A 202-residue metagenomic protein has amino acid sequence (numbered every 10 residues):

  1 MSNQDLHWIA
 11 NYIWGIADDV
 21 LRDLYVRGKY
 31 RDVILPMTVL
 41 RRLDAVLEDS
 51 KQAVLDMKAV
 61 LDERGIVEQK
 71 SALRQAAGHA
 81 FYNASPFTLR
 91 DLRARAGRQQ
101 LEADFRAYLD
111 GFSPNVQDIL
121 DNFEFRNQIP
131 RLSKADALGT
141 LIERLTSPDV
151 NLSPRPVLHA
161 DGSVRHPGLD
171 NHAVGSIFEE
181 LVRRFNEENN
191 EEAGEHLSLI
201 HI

Functional and structural regions predicted by a protein language model:
M1-I200: Non-catalytic, mostly N-terminal accessory regions of nucleic-acid modification and defense proteins
